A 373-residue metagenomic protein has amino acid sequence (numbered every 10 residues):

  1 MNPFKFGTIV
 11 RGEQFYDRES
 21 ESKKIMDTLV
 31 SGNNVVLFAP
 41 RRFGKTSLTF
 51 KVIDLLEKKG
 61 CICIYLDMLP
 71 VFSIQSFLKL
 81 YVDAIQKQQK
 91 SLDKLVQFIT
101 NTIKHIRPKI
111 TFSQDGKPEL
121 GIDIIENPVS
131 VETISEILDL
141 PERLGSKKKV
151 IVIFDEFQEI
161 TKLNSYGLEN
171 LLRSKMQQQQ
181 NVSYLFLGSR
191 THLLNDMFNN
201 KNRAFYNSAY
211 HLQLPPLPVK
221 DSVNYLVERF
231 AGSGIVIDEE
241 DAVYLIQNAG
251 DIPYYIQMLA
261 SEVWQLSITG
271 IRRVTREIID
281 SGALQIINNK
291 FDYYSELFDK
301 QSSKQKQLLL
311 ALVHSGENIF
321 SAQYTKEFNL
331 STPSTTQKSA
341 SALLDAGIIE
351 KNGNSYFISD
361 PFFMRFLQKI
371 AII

Functional and structural regions predicted by a protein language model:
M1-V35, P40, E350, I373: A short, basic N-terminal segment
N33-N34, A39-F43, S47-I151: P-loop NTPase nucleotide-binding core
D123-R190, N199: Conserved Walker B catalytic segment
D196-Q247, T269-I271: Helix-loop-helix "sensor" segment of P-loop NTPases
Q257-L330: Winged-helix-like regulatory helical subdomains adjacent to P-loop NTPase cores
F328-A346: Short amphipathic alpha-helical interaction segments
L344-N354: A short, conserved structural fragment
F363-I373: Short, amphipathic alpha-helical interaction segments positioned at domain boundaries
